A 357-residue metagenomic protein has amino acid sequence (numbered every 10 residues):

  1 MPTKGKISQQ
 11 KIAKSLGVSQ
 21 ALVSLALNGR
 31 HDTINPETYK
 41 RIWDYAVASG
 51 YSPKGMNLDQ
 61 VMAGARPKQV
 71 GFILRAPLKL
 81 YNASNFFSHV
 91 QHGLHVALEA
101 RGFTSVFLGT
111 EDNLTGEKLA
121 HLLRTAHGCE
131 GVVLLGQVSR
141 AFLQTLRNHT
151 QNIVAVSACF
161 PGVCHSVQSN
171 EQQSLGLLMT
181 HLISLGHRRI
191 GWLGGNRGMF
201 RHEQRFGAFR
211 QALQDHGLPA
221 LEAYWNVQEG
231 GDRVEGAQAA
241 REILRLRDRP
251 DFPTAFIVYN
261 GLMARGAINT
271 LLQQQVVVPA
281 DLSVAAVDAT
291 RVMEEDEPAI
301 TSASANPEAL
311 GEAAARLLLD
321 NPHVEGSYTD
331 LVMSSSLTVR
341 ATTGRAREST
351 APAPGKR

Functional and structural regions predicted by a protein language model:
M1-Q20, K356-R357: Extreme N-terminal segment that seeds HTH/winged-HTH DNA-binding domains in transcriptional regulators
P2-S8, V47-N82: N-terminal helix-turn-helix/winged-helix DNA-binding helices and compositionally similar short basic alpha-helical
I12-K14, I42, L282, L337: Append "Primarily bacterial transcriptional regulators
S15, L22-S24, V61-Y81, H181 (+1 more regions): Short beta-strand segments enriched in small/hydrophobic residues
S19-S24, R30, N35: Short coil turns linking two alpha-helices in DNA-binding domains
P77-H89, F107-G116, V138, V167-L177 (+5 more regions): Hinge/beta->alpha junction and helix N-cap segments in small-molecule ligand-binding domains
L135-S174, L262, D288-I300: Flexible loop/hinge segments that line or gate small-molecule binding clefts
R245-R357: Flexible loop/turn connectors
